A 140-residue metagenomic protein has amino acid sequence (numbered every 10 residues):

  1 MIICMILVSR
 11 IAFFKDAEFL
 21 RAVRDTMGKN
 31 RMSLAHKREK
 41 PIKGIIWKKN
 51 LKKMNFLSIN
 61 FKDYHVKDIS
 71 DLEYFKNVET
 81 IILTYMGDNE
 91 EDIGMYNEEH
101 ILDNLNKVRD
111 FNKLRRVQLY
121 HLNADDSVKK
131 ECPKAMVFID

Functional and structural regions predicted by a protein language model:
M1-D140: N-terminal capping/linker segments that flank leucine-rich repeat
